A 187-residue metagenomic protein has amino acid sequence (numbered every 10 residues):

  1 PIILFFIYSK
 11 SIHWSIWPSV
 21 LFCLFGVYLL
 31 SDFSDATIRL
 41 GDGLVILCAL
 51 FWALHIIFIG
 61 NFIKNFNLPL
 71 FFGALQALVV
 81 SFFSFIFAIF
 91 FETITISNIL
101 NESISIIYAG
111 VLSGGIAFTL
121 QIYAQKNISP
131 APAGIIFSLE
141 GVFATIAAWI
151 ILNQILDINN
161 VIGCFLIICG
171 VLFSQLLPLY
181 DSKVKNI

Functional and structural regions predicted by a protein language model:
P1, D35-E92, I106, I187: Transmembrane alpha-helical segments that form core, pore/gating elements of small-molecule transporters/exporters
P1-S11, I16, C48, P130-W149: Specific alpha-helical transmembrane segments that line the substrate/conduction pathway and gating interfaces
I3-Y8, I12, F62, F72 (+3 more regions): Hydrophobic/aromatic residues within transmembrane alpha-helices of multi-pass small-molecule transporters
F6, F22-I38, L78-S103, I146-I150 (+2 more regions): Membrane-interface helix-cap regions at the ends of transmembrane helices in multi-pass membrane proteins
I12-D32, L50, N159-P178: Hydrophobic transmembrane alpha-helices of multi-pass small-molecule transport proteins
A49-I56, V80, N101-F118, I122 (+2 more regions): Transmembrane alpha-helical core positions of polytopic small-molecule transporters
I59-S81, G114-I150: Helix-helix packing/entry segments at the starts of transmembrane helices
E102-I104, L112, F137-I187: C-terminal-most transmembrane helix of multi-pass membrane proteins
